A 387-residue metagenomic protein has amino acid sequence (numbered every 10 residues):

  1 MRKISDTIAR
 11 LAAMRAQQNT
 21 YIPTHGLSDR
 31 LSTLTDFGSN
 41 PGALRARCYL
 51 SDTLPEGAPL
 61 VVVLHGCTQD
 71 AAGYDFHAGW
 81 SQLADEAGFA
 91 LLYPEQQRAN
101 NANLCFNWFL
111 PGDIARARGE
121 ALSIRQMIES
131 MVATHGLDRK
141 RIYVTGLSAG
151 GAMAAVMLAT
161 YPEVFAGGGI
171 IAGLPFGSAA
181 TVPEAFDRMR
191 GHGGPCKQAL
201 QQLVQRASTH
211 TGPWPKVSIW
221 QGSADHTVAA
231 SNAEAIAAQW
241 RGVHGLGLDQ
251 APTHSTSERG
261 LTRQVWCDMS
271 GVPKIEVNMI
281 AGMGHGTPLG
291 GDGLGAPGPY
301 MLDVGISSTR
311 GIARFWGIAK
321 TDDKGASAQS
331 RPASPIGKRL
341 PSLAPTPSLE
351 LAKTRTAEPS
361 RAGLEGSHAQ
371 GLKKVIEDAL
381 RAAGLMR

Functional and structural regions predicted by a protein language model:
M1-L60, A72-A78, R139, T145-A149 (+7 more regions): A domain-start/cap signature at the N-terminus of enzymes
L54-A102, S178: Short substrate-entry loop that stabilizes the transition state in hydrolases
V62-T68, A172, Q221, A281: The conserved beta1-alpha1 loop
E95-G119, V182: Cap/lid segment of the alpha/beta-hydrolase catalytic domain
G112-H135, V156: Alpha/beta-hydrolase active-site loop
V144-G146, I171, W220: Short beta-strand immediately N-terminal to the catalytic nucleophile in serine-hydrolase-like folds
A152-A199, P215, H226-A237: Hydrolase active-site cap/lid region
I219-Q221, D225: Short beta-strand/loop motif that positions the catalytic acidic residue of the alpha/beta-hydrolase fold
